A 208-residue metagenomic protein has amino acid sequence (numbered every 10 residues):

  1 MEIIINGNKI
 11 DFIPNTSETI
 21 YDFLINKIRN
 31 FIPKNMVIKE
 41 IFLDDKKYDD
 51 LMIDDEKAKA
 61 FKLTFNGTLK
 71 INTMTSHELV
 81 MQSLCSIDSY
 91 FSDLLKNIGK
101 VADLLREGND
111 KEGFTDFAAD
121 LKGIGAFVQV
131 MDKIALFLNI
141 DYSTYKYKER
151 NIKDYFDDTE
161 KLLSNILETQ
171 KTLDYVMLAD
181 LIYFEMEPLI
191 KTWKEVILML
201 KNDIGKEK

Functional and structural regions predicted by a protein language model:
I5-G7, L43-D44: Structural motif
N6-Y21, M81: Short, contiguous acidic and Ser/Thr-rich linear segments
T16-P33: Short amphipathic, charge-patterned alpha-helical segments
I32-K39, D45-S143: Long amphipathic alpha-helical segments with strong coiled-coil/leucine-zipper propensity
D110-D116, K148, I152-Y155, D174-I182: Residue-level recognition of alpha-helical structural elements
A135-L136, Y142-D157: Intrinsic, low-complexity N-terminal interaction/targeting segments
D157-K208: Alpha-helical oligomerization segments
